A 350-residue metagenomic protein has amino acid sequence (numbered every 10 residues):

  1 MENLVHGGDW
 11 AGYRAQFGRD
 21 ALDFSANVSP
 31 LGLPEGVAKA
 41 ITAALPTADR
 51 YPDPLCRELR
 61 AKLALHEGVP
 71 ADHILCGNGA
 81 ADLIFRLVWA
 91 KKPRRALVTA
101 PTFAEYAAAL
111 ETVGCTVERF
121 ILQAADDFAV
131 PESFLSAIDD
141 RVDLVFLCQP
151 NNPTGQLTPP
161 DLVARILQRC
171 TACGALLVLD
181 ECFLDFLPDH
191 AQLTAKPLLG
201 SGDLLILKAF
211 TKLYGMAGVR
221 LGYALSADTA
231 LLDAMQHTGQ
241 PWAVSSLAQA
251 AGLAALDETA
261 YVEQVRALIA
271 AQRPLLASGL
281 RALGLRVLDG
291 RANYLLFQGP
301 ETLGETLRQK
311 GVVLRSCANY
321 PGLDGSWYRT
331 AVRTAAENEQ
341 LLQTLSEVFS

Functional and structural regions predicted by a protein language model:
M1-R50: N-terminal "arm"/small-domain region of PLP-dependent enzymes with the aminotransferase-like
G32-P34, L55, D203-V287: PLP-dependent aminotransferase class I/II
P52, A64-R86: Short loop-beta-helix segment that forms the pyridoxal 5′-phosphate
A90-L147: PLP-dependent aminotransferase-like
R119-I121, L144-N151, L177-E181, L288-D289: Short beta-strands and strand-loop turn motifs
F128-R141, P153-L177, E181-L213: Active-site pre-lysine segment of PLP-dependent enzymes
D161, Q309-K310, N319-S350: PLP-dependent enzyme catalytic core of the Aspartate aminotransferase-like
I269-A270, L280-G311: Conserved PLP-binding catalytic core of the aspartate aminotransferase-like
